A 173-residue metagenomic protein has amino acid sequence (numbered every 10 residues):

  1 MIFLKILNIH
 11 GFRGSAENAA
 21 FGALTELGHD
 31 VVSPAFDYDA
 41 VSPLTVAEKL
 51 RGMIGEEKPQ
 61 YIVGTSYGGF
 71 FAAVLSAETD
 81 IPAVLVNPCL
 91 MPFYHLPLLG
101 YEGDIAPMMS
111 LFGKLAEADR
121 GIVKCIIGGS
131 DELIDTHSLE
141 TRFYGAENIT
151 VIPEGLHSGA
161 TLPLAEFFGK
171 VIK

Functional and structural regions predicted by a protein language model:
L4-E56: Active-site catalytic motif of lipid deacylating hydrolases and related acyltransferases
G11, P34-D39, I81-H95: Active-site nucleophile loop of the alpha/beta-hydrolase fold
P43-L44, G155-E166: Catalytic histidine-centered segment of alpha/beta-hydrolase-like enzymes
Y61-V63, A83: Conserved alpha/beta-hydrolase fold motif
V63-A72: Gly/Ala-rich beta-loop-alpha elbow adjacent to hydrolase catalytic centers
D119, C125-D131: Short beta-strand/loop motif that positions the catalytic acidic residue of the alpha/beta-hydrolase fold
D131-S138, G159-A160: Conserved alpha/beta-hydrolase "acid-adjacent" motif
F143-A160: Catalytic histidine neighborhood in serine/cysteine hydrolases with alpha/beta-hydrolase-type architecture
